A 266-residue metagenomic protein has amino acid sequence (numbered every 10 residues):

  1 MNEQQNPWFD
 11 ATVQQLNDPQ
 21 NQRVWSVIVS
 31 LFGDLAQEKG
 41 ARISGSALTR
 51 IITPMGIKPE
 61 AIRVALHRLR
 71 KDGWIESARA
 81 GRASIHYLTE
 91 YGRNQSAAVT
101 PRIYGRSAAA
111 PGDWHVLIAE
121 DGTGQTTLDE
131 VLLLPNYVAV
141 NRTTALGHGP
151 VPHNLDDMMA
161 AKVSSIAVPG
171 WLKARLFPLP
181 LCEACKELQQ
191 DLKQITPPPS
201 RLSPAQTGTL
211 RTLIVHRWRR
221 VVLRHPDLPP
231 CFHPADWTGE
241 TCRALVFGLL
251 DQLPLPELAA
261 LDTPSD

Functional and structural regions predicted by a protein language model:
N2-L31: Short alpha-helical segments that sit at the start of domains
K39-I51: Short acidic, hydrophobic short linear motifs in intrinsically disordered regions
R63-H67: Short, hydrophobic-biased segments on the C-terminal half of alpha helices that form "recognition helices"
G73: Glycine-centered, phosphate/nucleic-acid-interacting loop/turn motifs that mediate DNA/RNA or nucleotide
R79-I85: Short, Lys/Arg-rich nucleic-acid/phosphate-binding segment
R93-H115: Short, amphipathic alpha-helical interaction segments positioned at domain boundaries
G122-Q206: Mid-protein regulatory/catalytic core that forms ligand/cofactor-binding pockets and protein-protein interaction
L176-D266: C-terminal regulatory/effector modules of DNA-binding transcriptional regulators
